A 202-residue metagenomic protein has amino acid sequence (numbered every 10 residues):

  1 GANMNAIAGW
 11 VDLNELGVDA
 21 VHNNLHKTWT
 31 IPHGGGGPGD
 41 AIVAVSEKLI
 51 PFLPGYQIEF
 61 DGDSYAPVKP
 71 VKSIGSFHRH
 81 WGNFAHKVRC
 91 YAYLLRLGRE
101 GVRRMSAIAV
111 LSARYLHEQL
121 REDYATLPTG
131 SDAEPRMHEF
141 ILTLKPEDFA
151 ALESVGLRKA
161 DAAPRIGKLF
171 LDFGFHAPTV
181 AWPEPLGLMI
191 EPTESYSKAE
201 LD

Functional and structural regions predicted by a protein language model:
G1-G62, K72, D161, L186: Conserved PLP-enzyme active-site core in the AAT-like
G1-L25, R89-Y93, S112-L116, L120 (+5 more regions): Extended, hydrophobic alpha-helical segments in both membrane/secreted and soluble proteins
N3, V11-D12, K27-P32, G39 (+7 more regions): Hydrophobic alpha-helical scaffolding
A20-N23, L49-I58, G101-R103, H117-E118 (+2 more regions): Acidic/polar loop patches that form or flank catalytic/metal-binding clefts of enzymes that bind anionic ligands
T28, P32, Y56, L97-G101 (+6 more regions): Short secondary-structure junctions and interdomain/linker hinges
Y56-K72, R103, F149-A163: Short charge-dense sequence patches
Y65-I141: Structural motif of enzymes handling amino- and sulfur-group chemistry
T126-D172, W182, G187-L201: Conserved PLP-binding catalytic core of the aspartate aminotransferase-like
